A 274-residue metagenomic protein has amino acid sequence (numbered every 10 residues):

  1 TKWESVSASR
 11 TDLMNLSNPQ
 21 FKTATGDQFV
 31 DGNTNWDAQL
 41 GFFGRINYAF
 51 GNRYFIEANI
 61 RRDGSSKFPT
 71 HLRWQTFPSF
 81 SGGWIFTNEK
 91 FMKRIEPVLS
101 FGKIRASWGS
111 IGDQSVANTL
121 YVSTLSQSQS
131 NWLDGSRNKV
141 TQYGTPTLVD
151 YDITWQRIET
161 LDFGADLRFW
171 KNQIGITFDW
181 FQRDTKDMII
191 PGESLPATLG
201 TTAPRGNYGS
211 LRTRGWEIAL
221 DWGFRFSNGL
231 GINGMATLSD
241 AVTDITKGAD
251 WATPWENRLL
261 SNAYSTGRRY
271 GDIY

Functional and structural regions predicted by a protein language model:
T1-R269, I273: Extracellular/periplasmic, surface-exposed regions of secreted and cell-surface proteins
